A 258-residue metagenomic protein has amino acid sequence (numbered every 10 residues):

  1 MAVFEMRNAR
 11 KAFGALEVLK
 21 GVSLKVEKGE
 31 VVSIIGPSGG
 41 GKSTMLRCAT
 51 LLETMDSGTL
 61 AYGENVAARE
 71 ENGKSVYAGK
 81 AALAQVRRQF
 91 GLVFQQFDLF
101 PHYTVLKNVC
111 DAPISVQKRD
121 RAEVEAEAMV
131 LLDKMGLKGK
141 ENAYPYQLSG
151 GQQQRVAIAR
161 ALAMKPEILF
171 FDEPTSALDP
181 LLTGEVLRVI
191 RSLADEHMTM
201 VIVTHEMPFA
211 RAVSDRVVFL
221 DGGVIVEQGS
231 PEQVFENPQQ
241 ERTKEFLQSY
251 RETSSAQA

Functional and structural regions predicted by a protein language model:
G58-N72: Conserved ABC transporter NBD signature motif
Y103-D111: Short coil-to-helix segment of the ABC ATPase nucleotide-binding domain corresponding to the Q-loop/switch region
Y144-L148, Q152: Conserved ABC ATPase signature
A163-E167: A short, proline-enriched helix->beta-strand linker immediately N-terminal to the Walker B motif in ABC-type P-loop
L169-D172: Catalytic Walker B motif of ABC-type/P-loop ATPase nucleotide-binding domains
Q228-G229: ABC ATPase "signature
